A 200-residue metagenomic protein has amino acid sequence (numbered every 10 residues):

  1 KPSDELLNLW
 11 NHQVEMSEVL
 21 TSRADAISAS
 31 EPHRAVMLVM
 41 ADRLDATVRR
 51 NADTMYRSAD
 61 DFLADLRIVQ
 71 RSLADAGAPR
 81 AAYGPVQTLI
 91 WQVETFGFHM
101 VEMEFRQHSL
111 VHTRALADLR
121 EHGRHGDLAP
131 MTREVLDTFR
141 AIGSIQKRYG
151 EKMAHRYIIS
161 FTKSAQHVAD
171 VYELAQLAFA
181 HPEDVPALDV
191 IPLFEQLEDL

Functional and structural regions predicted by a protein language model:
P2-R148: Extended, charge-enriched "interface" segments that sit outside catalytic cores
H112-A117, E121-I191, Q196, L200: Core mixed alpha/beta domains of very large multi-subunit molecular machines
